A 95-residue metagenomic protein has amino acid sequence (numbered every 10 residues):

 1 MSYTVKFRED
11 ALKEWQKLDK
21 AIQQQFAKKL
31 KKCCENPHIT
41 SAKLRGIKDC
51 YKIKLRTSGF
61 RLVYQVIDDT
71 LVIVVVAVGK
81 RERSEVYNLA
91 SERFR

Functional and structural regions predicted by a protein language model:
M1-K29: Arg/Lys-rich, positively charged N-terminal/basic patches that mediate binding to nucleic acids
S2-K6, L12-K13, L55-F60, Q65-R95: Enriched for short, Lys/Arg-rich terminal
T4, A27, S41, C50-K52 (+1 more regions): Generic N-terminal leader/processing signal
K17, C33, Q65-V66: Conserved catalytic core of Hanks-type protein kinase domains
K20-Q23, H38, K80: Alpha-helix boundary/capping and short turn/kink residues
K31-L55: A short, surface-exposed loop/turn module that caps and links secondary-structure elements
